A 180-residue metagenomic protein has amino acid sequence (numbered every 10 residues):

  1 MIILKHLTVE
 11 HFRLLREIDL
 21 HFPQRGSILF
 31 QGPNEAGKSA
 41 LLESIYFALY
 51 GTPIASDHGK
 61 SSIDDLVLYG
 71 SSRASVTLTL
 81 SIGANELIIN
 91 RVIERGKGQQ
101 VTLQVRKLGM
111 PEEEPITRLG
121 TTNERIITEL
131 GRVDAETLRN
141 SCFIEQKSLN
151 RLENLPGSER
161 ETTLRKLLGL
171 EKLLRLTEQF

Functional and structural regions predicted by a protein language model:
M1-P115, T128: Extreme N-terminal "head/tail" segments of very large remodeling/mechanoenzyme assemblies
L29-Q31, N140-F180: Extended, Lys/Glu-rich alpha-helical coiled-coil stalks
L41-S44, T102, T121, R125 (+1 more regions): Alpha-helical scaffold elements adjacent to nucleotide-binding pockets in ATP/GTP-utilizing enzyme cores
L66, R125, E129, L167 (+1 more regions): Residues that form generic nucleotide/phosphate-binding pockets
L78-G83, G120-S148: Flexible, charged interface-and-hinge segments in very large macromolecular machines that mediate substrate binding
E114-T117, R151: Short coil/turn segments at secondary-structure boundaries
